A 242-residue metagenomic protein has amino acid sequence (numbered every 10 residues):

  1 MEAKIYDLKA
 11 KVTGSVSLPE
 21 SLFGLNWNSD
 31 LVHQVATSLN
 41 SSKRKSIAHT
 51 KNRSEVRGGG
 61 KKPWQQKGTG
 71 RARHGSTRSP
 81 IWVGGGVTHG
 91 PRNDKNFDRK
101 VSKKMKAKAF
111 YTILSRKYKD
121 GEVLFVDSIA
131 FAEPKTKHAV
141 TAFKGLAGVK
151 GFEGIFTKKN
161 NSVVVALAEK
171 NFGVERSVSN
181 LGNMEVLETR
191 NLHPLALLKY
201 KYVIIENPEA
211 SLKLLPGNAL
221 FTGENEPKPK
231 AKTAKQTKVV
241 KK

Functional and structural regions predicted by a protein language model:
M1-K45, R92-K242: Extended polybasic, low-complexity segments that bind anionic RNA or targeting/receptor surfaces
L31-K67: A short, flexible low-complexity segment enriched in Lys/Arg and Gly/Pro that occurs in N-terminal basic tails
T50, T77, T189-R190: Short loop/turn and capping residues at structural boundaries
R53-P91: Glycine/serine-rich anion-binding loops at beta->alpha junctions that coordinate negatively charged ligand groups
